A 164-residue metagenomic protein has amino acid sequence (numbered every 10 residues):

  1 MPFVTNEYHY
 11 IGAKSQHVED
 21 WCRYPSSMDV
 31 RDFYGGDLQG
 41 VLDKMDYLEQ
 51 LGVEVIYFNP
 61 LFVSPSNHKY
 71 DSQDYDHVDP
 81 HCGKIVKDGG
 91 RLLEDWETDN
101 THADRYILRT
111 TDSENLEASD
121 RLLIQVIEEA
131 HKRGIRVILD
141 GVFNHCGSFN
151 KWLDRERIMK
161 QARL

Functional and structural regions predicted by a protein language model:
M1-R136, N144-R155: N-terminal structural segment of carbohydrate-active enzymes
D154-M159, R163-L164: Glycine-rich (often Gly-Gly/Gly-Pro-rich) flexible segments and glycine-rich loop motifs, frequently accented by
